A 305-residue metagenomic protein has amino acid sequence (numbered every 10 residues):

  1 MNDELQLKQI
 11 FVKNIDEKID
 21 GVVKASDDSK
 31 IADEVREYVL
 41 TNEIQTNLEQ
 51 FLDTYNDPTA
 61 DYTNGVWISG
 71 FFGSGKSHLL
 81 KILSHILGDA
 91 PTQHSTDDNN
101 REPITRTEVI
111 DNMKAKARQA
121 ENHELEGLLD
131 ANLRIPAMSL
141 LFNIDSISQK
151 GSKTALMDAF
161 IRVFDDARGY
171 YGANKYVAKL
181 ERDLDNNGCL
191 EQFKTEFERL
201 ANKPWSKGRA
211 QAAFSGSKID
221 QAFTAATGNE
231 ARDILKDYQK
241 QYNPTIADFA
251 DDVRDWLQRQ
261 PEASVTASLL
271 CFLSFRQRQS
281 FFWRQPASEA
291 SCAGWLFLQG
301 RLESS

Functional and structural regions predicted by a protein language model:
M1-S74, K81, H85-D89, S139 (+1 more regions): Walker A/P-loop-proximal flanking segment of P-loop NTPase domains
K24-E34, S139-A155, G169-D248, D255 (+2 more regions): Conserved P-loop NTPase mechanochemical-coupling segment
Y38, V66-F71, H78-A210: P-loop NTPase motor core
I44-G65, E121-N122, I246-D252, C292-F297: Short linear interaction motifs
N56, A60, S84, G88-T92 (+5 more regions): Hydrophobic/aromatic-lined pockets within catalytic cores
D57-T59, F71-G73, L128-R134, D255-Q260 (+1 more regions): A general structural signal for short secondary-structure junctions and capping/turn motifs
G65-S74, A137-D145, V265-Q279, S305: Extended hydrophobic secondary-structure segments that form protein cores and membrane-embedded regions
P244-S304: Conserved Walker B catalytic segment
